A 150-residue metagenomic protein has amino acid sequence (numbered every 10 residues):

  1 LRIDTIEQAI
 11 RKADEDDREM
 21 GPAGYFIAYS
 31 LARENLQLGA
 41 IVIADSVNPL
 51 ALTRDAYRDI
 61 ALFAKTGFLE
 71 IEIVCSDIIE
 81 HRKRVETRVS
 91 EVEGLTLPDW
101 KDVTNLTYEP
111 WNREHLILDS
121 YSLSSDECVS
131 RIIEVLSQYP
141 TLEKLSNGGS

Functional and structural regions predicted by a protein language model:
L1-L38: Conserved substrate/cofactor phosphate-moiety recognition/catalytic segment in nucleotide-dependent phosphotransferases
T5-E7, V74-E80, S122-S125: Conserved nucleotide-binding/hydrolysis micro-motifs of P-loop NTPases
R33-Q37, A61-T66, Y108-P110: Conserved catalytic network of the ASCE P-loop NTPase/AAA+ motor domain
L38-V42, L69: Loop/turn-to-beta-strand initiation segments
S46-N48: Short strand-turn motif at the edge of the Rossmann-like AdoMet-binding core
L52-F68: Short, electropositive alpha-helical surface patch
A64-V85, L118: Conserved phosphate-donor/acceptor-positioning beta-strand/loop module used by diverse small-molecule
E86-R131, Q138-S150: Small-molecule kinase domains that catalyze NTP-dependent phosphoryl transfer to phosphate-bearing small molecules
